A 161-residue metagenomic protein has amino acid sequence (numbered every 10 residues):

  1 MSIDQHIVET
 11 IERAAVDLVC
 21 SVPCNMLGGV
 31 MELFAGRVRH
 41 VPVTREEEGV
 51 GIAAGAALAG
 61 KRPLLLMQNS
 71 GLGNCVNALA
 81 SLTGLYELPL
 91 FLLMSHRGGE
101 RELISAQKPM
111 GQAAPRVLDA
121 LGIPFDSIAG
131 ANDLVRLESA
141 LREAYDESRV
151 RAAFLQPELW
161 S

Functional and structural regions predicted by a protein language model:
M1-S161: Thiamine diphosphate
